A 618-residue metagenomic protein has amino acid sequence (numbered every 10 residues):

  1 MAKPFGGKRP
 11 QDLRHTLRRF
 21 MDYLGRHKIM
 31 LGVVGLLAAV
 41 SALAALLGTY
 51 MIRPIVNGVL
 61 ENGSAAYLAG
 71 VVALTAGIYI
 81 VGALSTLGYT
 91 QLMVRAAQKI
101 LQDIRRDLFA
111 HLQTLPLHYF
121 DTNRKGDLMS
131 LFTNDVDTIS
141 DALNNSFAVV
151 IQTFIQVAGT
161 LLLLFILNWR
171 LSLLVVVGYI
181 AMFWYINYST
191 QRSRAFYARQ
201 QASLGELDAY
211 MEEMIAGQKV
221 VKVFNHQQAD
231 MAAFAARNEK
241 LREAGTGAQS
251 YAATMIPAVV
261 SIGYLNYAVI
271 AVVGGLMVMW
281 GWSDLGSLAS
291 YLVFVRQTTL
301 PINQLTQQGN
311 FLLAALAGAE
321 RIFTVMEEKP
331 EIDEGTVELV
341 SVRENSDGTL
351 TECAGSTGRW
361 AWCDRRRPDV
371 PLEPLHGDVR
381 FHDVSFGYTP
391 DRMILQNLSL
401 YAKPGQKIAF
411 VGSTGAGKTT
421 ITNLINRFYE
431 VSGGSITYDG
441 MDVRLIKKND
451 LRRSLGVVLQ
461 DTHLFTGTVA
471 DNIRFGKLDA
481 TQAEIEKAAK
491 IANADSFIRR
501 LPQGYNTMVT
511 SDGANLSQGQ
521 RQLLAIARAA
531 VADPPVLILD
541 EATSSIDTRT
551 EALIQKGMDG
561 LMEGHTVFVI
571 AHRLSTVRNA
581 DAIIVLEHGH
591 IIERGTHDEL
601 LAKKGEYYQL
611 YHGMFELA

Functional and structural regions predicted by a protein language model:
M1-A45, L60-L74, Y89-M93, A97 (+9 more regions): Membrane-integrated ABC transporters
R18-M21, I29-Y50, P54, V71 (+9 more regions): Alpha-helical segments in transporter systems
L24, Y89, M93-A97, H111-A158 (+2 more regions): Juxtamembrane loop-to-helix connectors within ABC transporter transmembrane domains
R26, M30-L43, T75-I78, L84 (+3 more regions): Transmembrane helices of ABC transporter permease
I29, L117-H118, V136-L143, F147 (+7 more regions): An intracellular "coupling" helix at the cytosolic face of ABC transporter transmembrane type-1 domains
E61-G70, L163-V177, G247-R321, V325-K329 (+2 more regions): Helix-loop-helix
L108, L112, V221, I322 (+1 more regions): Helix-loop junctions and hydrophobic alpha-helical segments within the transmembrane domains of large membrane
V342-A618: ABC-type nucleotide-binding domain
